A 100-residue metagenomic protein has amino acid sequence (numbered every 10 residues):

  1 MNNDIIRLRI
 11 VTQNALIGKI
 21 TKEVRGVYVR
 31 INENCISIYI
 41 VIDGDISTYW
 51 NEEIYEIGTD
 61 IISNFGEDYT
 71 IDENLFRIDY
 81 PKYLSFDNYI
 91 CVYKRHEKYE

Functional and structural regions predicted by a protein language model:
M1-R25: N-proximal, solvent-exposed amphipathic alpha-helical segments enriched in charged/polar residues
D4, F65, T70-R77: Charged, structured surface patches that assemble and position nucleic-acid processing machinery
Q13-L16, S47-T70: Short, non-transmembrane amphipathic alpha-helical segments
I20-S37: Short edge beta-strands and adjacent turn/loop segments
I31, N64-D68, L84-S85: A generic structural signal for short, non-catalytic loop/turn and secondary-structure boundary residues
S37-Y39, D72: Beta-strand secondary-structure signal
I40-G44: Short beta-strand-to-loop capping motifs
E73-E100: Polar/charged, Gly/Pro-rich intrinsically disordered segments
